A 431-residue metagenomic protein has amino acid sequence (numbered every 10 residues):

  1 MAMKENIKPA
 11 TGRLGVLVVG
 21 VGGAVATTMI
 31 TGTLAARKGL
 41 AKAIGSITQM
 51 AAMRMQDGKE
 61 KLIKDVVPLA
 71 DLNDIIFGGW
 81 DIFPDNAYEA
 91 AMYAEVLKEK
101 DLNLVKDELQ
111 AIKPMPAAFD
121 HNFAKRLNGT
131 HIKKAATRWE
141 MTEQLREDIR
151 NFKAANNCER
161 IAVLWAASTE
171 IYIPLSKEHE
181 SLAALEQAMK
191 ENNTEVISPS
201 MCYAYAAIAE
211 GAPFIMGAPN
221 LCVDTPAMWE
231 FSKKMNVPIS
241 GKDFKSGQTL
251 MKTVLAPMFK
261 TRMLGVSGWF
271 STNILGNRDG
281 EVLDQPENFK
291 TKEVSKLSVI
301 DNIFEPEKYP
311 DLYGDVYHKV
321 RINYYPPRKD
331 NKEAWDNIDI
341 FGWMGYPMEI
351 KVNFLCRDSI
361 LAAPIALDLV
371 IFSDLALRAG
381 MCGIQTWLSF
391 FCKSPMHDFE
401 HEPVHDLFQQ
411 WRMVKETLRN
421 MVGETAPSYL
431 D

Functional and structural regions predicted by a protein language model:
A2-A218, C222-K234, T253-A256, E349-D431: Metallocofactor- and cofactor-centric catalytic cores in central/energy metabolism, strongly enriched
G22, D81-P84, S246-G247, F270-G276 (+3 more regions): Glycine-rich beta-alpha junction loops
A70-L72, N156, F259, N331-E333 (+1 more regions): A generic structural signal for short, non-catalytic loop/turn and secondary-structure boundary residues
N220-M235, I274-P286, N302-D311, K329-G342 (+2 more regions): Short flexible/disordered coil segments
S240-K242, S246-D311: Conserved anion/nucleotide-ligand pocket segment
S246, D311-V316, T425-D431: Short, highly charged low-complexity linear segments
S295-T386: Glycine-rich, aromatic-lined ligand/substrate-binding cores of catalytic and carbohydrate-binding domains
